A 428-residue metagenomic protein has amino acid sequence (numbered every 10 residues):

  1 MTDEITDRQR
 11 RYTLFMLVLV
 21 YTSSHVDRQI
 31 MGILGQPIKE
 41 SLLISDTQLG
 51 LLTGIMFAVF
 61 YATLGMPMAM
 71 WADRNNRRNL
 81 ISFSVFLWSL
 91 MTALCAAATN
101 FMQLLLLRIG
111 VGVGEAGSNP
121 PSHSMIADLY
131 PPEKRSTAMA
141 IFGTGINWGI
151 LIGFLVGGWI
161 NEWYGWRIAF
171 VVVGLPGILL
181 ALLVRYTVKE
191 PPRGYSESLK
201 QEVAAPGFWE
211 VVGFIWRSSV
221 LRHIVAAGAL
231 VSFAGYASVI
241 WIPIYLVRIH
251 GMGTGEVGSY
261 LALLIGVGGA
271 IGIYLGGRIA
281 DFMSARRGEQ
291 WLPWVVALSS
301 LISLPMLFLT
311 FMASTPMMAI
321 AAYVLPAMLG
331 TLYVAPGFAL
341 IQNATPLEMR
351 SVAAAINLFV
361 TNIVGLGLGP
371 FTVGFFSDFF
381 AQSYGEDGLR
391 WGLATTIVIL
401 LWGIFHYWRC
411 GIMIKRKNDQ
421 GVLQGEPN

Functional and structural regions predicted by a protein language model:
T2-T6, P192-V225, I249: Juxtamembrane intracellular "pre-TM" segments in multi-pass secondary transporters
M31-G32, S219-Y274, G330-V334, F338 (+1 more regions): Extracytoplasmic gate region of multi-pass secondary transporters
L34-T63: Extracellular/periplasmic helix-loop-helix junction of adjacent transmembrane segments in MFS-like secondary
L43, N76, A97-Q103, P131 (+1 more regions): Helix-breaking motifs and short loop linkers at transmembrane-helix boundaries and internal kinks in secondary membrane
T63-M102: Conserved MFS/SLC helix-loop-helix module at the cytosolic interface between two early adjacent transmembrane helices
L107-W148: Cytoplasmic helix-loop-helix junction between adjacent transmembrane helices in 12-TM secondary transporters
F142, I146-Y186, E190: Helix-loop-helix hairpin linking two adjacent transmembrane segments in secondary transporters
L183-T187, L304-F311, A394-E426: Multi-pass alpha-helical transporter architecture, strongest for 12-TM Major Facilitator/SLC carriers used
